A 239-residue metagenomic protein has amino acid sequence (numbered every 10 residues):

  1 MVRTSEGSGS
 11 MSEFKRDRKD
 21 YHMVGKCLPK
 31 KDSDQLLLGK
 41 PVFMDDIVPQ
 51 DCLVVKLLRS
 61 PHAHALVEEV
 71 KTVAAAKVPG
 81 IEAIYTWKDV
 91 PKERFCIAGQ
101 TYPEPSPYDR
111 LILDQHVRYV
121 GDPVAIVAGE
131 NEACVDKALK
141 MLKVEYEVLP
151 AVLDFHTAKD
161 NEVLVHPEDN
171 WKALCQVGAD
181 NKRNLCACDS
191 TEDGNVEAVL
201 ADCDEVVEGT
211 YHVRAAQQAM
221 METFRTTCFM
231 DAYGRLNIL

Functional and structural regions predicted by a protein language model:
V2-G178, V206-G209: Flexible, low-hydrophobicity surface segments
L37, S190-G194: Short, low-to-moderate order helix/coil transition modules at the start of elongated helical scaffolds
H64, N184, F224: Histidine-centered active-site/metal-ligand motif
G178, R183-L185: Mobile cap/lid helix-loop segments that border enzyme active or cofactor-binding sites and regulate substrate access
G194-L239: Conserved beta-alpha junction segments in alpha/beta enzyme cores
